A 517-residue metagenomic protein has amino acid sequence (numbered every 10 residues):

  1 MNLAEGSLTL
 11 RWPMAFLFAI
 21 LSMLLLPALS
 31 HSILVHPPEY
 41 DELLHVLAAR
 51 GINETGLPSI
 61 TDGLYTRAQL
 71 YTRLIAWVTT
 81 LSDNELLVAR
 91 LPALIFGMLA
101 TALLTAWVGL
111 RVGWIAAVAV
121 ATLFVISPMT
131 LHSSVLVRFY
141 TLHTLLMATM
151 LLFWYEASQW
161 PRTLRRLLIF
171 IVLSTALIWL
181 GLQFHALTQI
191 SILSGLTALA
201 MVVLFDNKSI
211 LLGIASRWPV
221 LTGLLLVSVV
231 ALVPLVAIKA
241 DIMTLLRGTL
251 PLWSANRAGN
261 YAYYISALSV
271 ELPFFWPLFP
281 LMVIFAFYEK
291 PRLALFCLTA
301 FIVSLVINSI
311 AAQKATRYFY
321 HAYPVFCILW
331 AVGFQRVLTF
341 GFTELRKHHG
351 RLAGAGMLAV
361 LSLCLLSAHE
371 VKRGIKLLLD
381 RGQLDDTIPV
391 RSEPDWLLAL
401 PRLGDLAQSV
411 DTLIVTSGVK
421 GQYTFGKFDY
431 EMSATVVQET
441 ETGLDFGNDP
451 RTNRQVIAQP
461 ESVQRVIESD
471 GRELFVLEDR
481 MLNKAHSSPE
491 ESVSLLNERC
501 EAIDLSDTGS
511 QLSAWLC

Functional and structural regions predicted by a protein language model:
L3-P13, T105, G109-I115, R162-L168 (+5 more regions): Membrane-interface helix-loop-helix junctions at transmembrane boundaries of multi-pass membrane enzymes, predominantly
A15-L25, A119-V120, I171-I178, W218-L232 (+4 more regions): Transmembrane alpha-helix segments characteristic of polytopic inner-membrane glycan-assembly/cell-envelope
L17-F18, L168-L173, L221-S228, K290 (+3 more regions): Signature aromatic-anchored transmembrane alpha helix within multi-pass, membrane-resident enzymes that catalyze glycan
S30-Y40, N53-R90, S269-V270: Membrane-proximal lumenal/periplasmic loop motifs of glycosylation machinery
L91-R111, T149, F287: Transmembrane-helix motifs of polytopic, lipid-linked glycan transferases
S133-S134, T141-H143, A148, I190 (+5 more regions): Hydrophobic/aromatic-rich transmembrane helices and adjacent perimembrane loops
A176-E289, L305, S309, H369: Transmembrane-lumen/periplasm boundary regions of multi-pass, lipid-linked membrane glycan transferases
G248-W253, A353-A407, S417-T435, P450-R454 (+2 more regions): Membrane-proximal, lumen/periplasm-facing interface regions of secretory-pathway glyco- and lipid-modifying enzymes
